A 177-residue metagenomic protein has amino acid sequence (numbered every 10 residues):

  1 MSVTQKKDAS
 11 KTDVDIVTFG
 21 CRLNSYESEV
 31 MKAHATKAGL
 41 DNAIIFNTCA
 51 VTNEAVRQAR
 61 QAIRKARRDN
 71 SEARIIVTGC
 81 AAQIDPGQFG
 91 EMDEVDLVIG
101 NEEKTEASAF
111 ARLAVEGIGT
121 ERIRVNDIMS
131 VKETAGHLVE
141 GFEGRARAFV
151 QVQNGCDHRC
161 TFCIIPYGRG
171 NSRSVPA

Functional and structural regions predicted by a protein language model:
M1-A177: Proteins enriched for Cys/Gly/acidic motifs involved in redox and nucleic-acid/cofactor modification
